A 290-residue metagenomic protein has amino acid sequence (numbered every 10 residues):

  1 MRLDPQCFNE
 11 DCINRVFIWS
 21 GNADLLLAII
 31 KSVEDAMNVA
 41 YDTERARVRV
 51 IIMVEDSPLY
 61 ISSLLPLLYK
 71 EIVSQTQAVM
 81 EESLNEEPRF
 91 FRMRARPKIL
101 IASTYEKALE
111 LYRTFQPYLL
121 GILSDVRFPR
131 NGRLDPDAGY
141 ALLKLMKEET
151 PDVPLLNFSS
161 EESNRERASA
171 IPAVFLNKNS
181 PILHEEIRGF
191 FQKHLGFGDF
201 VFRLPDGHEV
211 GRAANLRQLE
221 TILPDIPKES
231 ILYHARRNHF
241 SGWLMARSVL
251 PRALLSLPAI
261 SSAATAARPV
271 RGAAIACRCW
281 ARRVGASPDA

Functional and structural regions predicted by a protein language model:
M1-L3, N14-I18, E55, I122-S124 (+2 more regions): A short, hydrophobic beta-strand element within the central beta-sheet of small alpha/beta folds
L3-Q6, E10-R15, S20-A40, L67 (+2 more regions): Receiver (REC) domain switch/output surface
A23, S57-I61, E106-K107, V126-G132 (+3 more regions): Short acidic, S/G/P-rich loop/turn micro-motifs used as interaction or catalytic elements
V48-L59, L64-R89, I99-I101: Conserved acidic segment of CheY-like receiver
V79-G121, P129-N131: Acidic, metal-coordinating helix/loop segments flanking the phosphotransfer/catalytic sites of two-component signaling
S83-E87, S159-N164: Short, polar loop motifs at secondary-structure junctions
T104, G132-A141: Acidic catalytic/metal-coordinating carboxylates
E162-A290: Terminal, compositionally biased segments used for targeting/anchoring and flexible tails
